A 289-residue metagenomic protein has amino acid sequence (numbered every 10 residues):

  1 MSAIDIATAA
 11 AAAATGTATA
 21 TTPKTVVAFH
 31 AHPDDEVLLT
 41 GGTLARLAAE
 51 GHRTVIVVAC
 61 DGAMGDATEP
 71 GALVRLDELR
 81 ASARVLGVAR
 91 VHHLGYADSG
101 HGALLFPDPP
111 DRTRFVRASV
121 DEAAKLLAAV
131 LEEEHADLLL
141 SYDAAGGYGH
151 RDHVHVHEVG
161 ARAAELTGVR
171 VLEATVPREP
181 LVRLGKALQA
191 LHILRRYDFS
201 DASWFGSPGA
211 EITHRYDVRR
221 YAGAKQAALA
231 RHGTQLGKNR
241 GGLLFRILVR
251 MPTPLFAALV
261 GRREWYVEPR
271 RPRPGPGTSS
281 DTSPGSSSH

Functional and structural regions predicted by a protein language model:
M1-H135, R162-L166, W265-T278, P284-H289: Active-site rim/loop-helix segments in enzyme catalytic domains that contact anionic ligands
S2-T8, T22, A129, E134 (+1 more regions): C-terminal accessory domains and tails appended to enzymatic cores
F29-P33, D143, G149-R151, L229: Histidine-centered catalytic micro-motifs
E36, A63-D66, A144-G149, E179-V182: Active-site environment of divalent metal-dependent phosphoester hydrolases
A67-G71, G149-V154: Short, solvent-exposed loop/turn segments at secondary-structure boundaries
L94-A97, S141-A145, R151, T175-V176: Short, well-ordered beta-to-alpha junction loops that form the rim of enzyme active sites and present histidine/acidic
L138: Short, Asp-centered acidic motifs that coordinate Mg2+ and/or phosphate in catalytic or ligand-binding sites
H153-A161: Charged helix-capping and loop-helix junction motifs
